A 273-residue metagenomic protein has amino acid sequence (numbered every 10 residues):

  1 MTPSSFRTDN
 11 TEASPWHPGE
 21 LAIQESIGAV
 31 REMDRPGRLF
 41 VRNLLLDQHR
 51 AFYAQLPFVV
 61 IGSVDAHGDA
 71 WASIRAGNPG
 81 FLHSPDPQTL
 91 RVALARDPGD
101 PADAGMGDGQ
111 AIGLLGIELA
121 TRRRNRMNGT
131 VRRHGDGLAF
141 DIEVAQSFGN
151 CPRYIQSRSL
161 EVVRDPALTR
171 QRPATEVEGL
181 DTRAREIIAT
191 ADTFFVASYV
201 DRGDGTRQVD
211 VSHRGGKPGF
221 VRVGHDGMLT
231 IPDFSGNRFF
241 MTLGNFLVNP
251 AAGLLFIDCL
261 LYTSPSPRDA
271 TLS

Functional and structural regions predicted by a protein language model:
T2-R31, C151-R158: Polybasic, low-complexity association/targeting segments
W16-Q88, T175-D226: N-terminal structural module
D47-H49, L56-V59, D69-A120, G215-L261: A short mixed-secondary-structure module that forms the rim of ligand-binding clefts
G129, G137-R153: Internal, well-ordered alpha/beta segment that forms a basic, Gly-enriched binding/recognition surface
S147-R183: Surface-exposed beta-loop interaction hotspot
Y262-P267: Conserved small/polar residues in nucleotide/adenosyl-binding loops
A270-T271: Ala/Thr-enriched low-complexity intrinsically disordered regions
